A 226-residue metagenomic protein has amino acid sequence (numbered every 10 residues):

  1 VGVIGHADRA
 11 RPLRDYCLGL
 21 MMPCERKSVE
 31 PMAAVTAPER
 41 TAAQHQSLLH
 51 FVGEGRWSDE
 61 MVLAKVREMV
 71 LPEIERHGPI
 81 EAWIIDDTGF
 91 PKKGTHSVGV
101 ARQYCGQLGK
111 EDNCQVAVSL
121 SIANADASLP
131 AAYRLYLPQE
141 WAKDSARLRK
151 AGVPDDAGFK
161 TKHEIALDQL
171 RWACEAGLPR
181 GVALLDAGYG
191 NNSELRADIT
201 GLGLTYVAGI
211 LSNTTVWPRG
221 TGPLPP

Functional and structural regions predicted by a protein language model:
V1-G53, S58: Gly/serine-rich nucleotide phosphate-binding loop at the start of the catalytic core of nucleotide/ADP-ribose-handling
G2-G5, P130, S145, L170-R171: Short, flexible segments with low predicted structural confidence
V3, L18-M22, P38, G106-K110 (+2 more regions): Short, charged/polar micro-motifs that form catalytic or ligand-binding hotspots
D15, Q115-V118, E164-R171: Short, contiguous clusters of charged residues that form electrostatic/catalytic patches at enzyme active sites, used
P23, V35, R76-H77, A176 (+1 more regions): Alpha-helix C-cap/termination motif
V35, E68-P72, D168-A176: A generic secondary-structure signal
V52-Q139, D144, R149: Active-site-proximal, Lys/Arg-enriched surface segment that forms a nucleic-acid-binding/basic interface patch
A146-P226: An internal, acidic/charged active-site-proximal segment that coordinates divalent cations and/or engages
